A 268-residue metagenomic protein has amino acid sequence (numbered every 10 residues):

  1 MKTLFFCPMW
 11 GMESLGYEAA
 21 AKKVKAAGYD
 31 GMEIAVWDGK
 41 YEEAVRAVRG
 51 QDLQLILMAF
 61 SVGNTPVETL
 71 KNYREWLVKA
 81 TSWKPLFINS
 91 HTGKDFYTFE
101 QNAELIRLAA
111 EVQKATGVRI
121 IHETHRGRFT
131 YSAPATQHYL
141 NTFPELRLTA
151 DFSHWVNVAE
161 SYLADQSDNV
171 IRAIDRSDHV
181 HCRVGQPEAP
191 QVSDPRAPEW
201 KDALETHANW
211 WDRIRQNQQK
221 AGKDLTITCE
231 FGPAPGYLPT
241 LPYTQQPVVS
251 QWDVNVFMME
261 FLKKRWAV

Functional and structural regions predicted by a protein language model:
M1-E75, V256-V268: N-terminal pre-domain/capping segments
K2-P8, M32-I34, L53-F60, L86-S90 (+4 more regions): Hydrophobic faces of well-ordered beta-strands that scaffold small-molecule active sites in alpha/beta enzyme cores
C7-M12, A35-G39, M58-N64, G93-D95 (+4 more regions): Active-site beta-loop-alpha junctions enriched in small/polar residues
G16, V36, K40, E68 (+6 more regions): Soluble or luminal CAZymes and related metallo-dependent hydrolases
G16-A20, T142-L146, N157-V268: Histidine-acidic metal/acid-base catalytic patches
A19-A26, G39-L57, K71-K84, E104-T116 (+3 more regions): Acidic (Asp/Glu)-rich catalytic clusters
N64-R147, D253: Active-site acidic/histidine proton-transfer and metal-coordination neighborhood in alpha/beta enzyme cores
T92-F96, I121-R128, H154-A159, S193-D202: Surface-exposed cleft-lining segments at the edges of enzyme active sites
